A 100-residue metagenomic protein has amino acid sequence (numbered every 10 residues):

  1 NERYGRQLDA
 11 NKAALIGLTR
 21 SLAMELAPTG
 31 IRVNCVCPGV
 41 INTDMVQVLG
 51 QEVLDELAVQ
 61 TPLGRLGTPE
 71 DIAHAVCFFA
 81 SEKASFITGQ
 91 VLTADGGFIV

Functional and structural regions predicted by a protein language model:
N1-G5, A10, A27: Active-site "substrate specificity/gating" loop of NAD(P)-dependent dehydrogenases, especially the short-chain
N11, T19: Active-site helix of classical SDR
M24-P28, S85: Alpha-helical segment proximal to the catalytic Tyr-Lys
T29, N34, Q90: Rossmann-like NAD(H)/NADP(H) cofactor-binding core
C35, A58-K83, I87, A94-G96: C-terminal helical subdomain
C37-V48: Short, flexible catalytic-loop segment of classical short-chain dehydrogenase/reductase
Q47-T61: A short C-terminal helix-loop "cap" of Rossmann-like NAD(P)-dependent dehydrogenase/epimerase domains
